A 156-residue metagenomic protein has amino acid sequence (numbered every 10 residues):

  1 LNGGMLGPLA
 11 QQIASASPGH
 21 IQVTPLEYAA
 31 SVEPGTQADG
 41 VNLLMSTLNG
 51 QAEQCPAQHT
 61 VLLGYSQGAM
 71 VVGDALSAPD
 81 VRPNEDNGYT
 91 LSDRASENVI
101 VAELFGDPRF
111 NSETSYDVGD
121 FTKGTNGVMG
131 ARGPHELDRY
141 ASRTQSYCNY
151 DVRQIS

Functional and structural regions predicted by a protein language model:
L1-H59, R143-S156: Active-site catalytic motif of lipid deacylating hydrolases and related acyltransferases
V41-G130, H135: Serine-dependent carboxylesterase/thioesterase catalytic core of lipase-like alpha/beta-hydrolase/SGNH enzymes
R139: Helix-centered, glycine/charged polyanion-binding patches within enzymatic domains that contact phosphate-containing
